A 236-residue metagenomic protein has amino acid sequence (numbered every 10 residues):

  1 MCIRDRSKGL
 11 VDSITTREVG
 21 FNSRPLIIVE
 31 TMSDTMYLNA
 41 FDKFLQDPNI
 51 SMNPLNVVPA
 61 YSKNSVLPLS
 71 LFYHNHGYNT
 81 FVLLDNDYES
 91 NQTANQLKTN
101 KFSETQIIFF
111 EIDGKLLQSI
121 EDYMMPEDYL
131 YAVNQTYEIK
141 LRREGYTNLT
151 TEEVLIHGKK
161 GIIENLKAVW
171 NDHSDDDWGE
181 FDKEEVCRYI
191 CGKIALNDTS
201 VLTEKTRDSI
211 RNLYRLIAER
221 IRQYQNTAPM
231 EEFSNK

Functional and structural regions predicted by a protein language model:
M1-I3: Short, small-residue-biased leader/transition segments that mark boundaries at the very start of proteins
D5-S13: Conserved RecA-like ASCE ATPase "motif II neighborhood" in helicase/translocase motors
S13-K236: Acidic, Mg2+-coordinating catalytic modules of nucleic-acid enzymes
